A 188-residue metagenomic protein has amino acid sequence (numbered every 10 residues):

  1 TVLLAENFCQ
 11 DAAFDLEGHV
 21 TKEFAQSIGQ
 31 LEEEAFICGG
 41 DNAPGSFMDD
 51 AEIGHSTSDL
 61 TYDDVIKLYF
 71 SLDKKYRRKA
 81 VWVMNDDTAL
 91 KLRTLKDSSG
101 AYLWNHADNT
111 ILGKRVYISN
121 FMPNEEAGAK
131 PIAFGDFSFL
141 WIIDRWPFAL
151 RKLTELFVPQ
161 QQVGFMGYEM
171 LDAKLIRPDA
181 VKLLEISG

Functional and structural regions predicted by a protein language model:
T1, Q10, F14, G18-S27 (+1 more regions): Sequence/fold signature of self-assembling virion shell proteins
T1-K74, K182-G188: Alpha-helical scaffold segments that mediate packing/assembly in large oligomeric complexes
E6, D86, G167: Residues immediately flanking
L31-E32, F36, A89, L140-I143: Charged, low-complexity, helix-prone segments enriched in Lys/Glu/Asp/Gln
A43-I118: Extended, solvent-exposed, turn-rich assembly/linker loops in the middle of proteins
